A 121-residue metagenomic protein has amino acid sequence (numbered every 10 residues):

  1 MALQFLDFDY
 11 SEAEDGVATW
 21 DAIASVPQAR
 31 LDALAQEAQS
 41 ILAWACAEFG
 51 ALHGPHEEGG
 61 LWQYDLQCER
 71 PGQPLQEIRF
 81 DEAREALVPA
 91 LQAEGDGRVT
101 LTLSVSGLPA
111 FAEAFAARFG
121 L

Functional and structural regions predicted by a protein language model:
M1-D7, A51-H53, L121: Short secondary-structure junctions
M1-Q28: Short, extreme N-terminal segment that most often corresponds to the first beta-strand
A22, A38, L101-L103: Hydrophobic beta-strand residues in large extracellular and virion-surface proteins
A24-G60: Short, well-structured hydrophobic secondary-structure segments
S25-A29, S104-P109: Short, flexible beta-strand-to-coil junctions
A45-T102, S106-G107: Amphipathic protein-protein interaction modules
V105-L121: Internal, hydrophobic cores of structured domains that mediate oligomerization or house catalytic pockets within large
